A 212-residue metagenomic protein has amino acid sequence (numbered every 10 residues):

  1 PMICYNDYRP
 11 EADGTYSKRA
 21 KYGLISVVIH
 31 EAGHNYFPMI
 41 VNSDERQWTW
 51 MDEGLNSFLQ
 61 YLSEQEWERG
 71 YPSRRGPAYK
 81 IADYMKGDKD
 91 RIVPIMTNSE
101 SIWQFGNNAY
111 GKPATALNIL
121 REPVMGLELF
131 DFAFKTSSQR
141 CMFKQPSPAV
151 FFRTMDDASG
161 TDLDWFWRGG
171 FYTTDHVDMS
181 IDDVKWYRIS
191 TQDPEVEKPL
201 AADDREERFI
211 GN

Functional and structural regions predicted by a protein language model:
P1-M2, D7, R46-W48, A82 (+6 more regions): Generic secondary-structure boundary/loop-capping signal
P1-N35, M39-T49, L55-L59, S63-E68 (+1 more regions): Juxtacatalytic substrate-recognition/specificity segment
N6-R9, G87-M96, R205-F209: Generic detector of solvent-exposed, compositionally biased contiguous segments
Y16, L24, S43, Q47-M51 (+5 more regions): Short, surface-exposed helix-loop/turn micro-motifs enriched in polar/charged residues
L24, W67, Y79-D83, R153 (+1 more regions): Intrinsically disordered, low-complexity boundary segments flanking structured domains
E53-P123, C141: Acidic/His/Gly-enriched intrinsically disordered linker/tail segments that often contain short helix/coil "MoRF-like"
G106-E195: Amphipathic alpha-helical substructures
E197-N212: Non-catalytic terminal regions of proteins
